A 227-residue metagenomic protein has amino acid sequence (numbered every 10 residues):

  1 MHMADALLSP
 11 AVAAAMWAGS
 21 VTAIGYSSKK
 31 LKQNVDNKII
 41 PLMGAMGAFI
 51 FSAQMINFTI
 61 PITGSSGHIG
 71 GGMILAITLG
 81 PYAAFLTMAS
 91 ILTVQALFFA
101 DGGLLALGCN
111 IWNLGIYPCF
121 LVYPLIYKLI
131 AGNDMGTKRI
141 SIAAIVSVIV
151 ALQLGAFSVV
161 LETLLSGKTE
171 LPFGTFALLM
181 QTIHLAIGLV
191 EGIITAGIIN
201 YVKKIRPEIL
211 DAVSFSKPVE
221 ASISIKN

Functional and structural regions predicted by a protein language model:
H2-I74: Hydrophobic transmembrane alpha-helices
A14-A15, I40-A45, G70, F85-A89 (+3 more regions): Hydrophobic alpha-helical transmembrane segments
A15-A23, I116-I126, L189-N200: Hydrophobic cores of alpha-helical transmembrane segments in multi-pass inner/ER membrane proteins, independent
Q54, F58-P118: Alpha-helical membrane segments and adjacent membrane-interface helices in multi-pass membrane proteins
F85-T87, L92-T93, I111-I116, A144-Q153 (+1 more regions): Transmembrane helix-bundle signature of multi-pass membrane transporters/permeases
L114-G155, V159: Short helix-perturbing small/polar motifs within transmembrane alpha-helices
I126, G155, V159-L171, I199 (+1 more regions): Juxtamembrane/transmembrane-helix interface segments of polytopic membrane transporters
I142-I149, P172-N227: C-terminal transmembrane helix-loop-helix hairpin of multi-pass membrane proteins
